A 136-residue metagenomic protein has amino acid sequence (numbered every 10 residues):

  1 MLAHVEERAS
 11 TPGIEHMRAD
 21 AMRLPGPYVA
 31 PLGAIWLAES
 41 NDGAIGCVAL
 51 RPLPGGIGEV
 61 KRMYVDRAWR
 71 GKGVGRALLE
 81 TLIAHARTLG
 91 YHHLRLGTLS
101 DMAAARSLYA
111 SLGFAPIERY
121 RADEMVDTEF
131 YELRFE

Functional and structural regions predicted by a protein language model:
M1-K61, D66-R67, L79-T81, H85 (+2 more regions): Acetyl-CoA-dependent GNAT
D66-K72, S100-D101: Active-site acidic-Proline motif in GNAT/NAT acetyltransferases
R70, R87, A110: Short polybasic/polar patches that bind polyanions
G73-G75, G90: Conserved G/P- and acidic residue-centered "switch" motifs that form tight phosphate/ATP-binding loops in soluble
A77, T81, A103-A104: Alpha-helical macromolecular-interaction surfaces
H92-L112, E118-E136: C-terminal "cap" of GNAT-fold acetyltransferases
